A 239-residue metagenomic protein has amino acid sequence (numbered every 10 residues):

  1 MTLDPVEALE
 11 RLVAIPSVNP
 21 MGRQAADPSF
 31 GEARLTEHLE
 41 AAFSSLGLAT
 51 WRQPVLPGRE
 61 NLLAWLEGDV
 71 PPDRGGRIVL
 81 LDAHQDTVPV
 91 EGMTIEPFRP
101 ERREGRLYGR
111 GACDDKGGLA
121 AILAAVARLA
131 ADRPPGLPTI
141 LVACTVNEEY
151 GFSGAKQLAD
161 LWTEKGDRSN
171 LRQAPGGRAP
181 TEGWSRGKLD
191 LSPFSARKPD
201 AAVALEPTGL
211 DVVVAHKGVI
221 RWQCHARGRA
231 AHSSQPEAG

Functional and structural regions predicted by a protein language model:
T2-A112, A130-L137: Acidic/His- and Gly-rich active-site-bordering loop/insert found across diverse amide/peptide-bond hydrolases
E67, H225-R229: Solvent-exposed residues in well-ordered beta-strands and their adjoining turns, especially edge/terminal strands
A83-Q85, F98, E104, T145-V146 (+2 more regions): Fold-independent oxyanion-binding glycine-rich loops and adjacent beta-strand/coil segments at enzyme active sites
V88-R103, P199, V214-H225: Acidic-glycine-rich active-site phosphate/pyrophosphate-binding loop
Y108-G109, A230-Q235: Short small-residue beta-strand/loop micro-motif enriched in glycine and branched aliphatics
D115-K116, A120-R168, G176-R221: Acidic/histidine-rich catalytic neighborhood of metal-dependent amide-processing enzymes
R178, E182-G183, S233-G239: Acidic-enriched catalytic cores of C-N bond-cleaving enzymes acting on peptides and small amides
